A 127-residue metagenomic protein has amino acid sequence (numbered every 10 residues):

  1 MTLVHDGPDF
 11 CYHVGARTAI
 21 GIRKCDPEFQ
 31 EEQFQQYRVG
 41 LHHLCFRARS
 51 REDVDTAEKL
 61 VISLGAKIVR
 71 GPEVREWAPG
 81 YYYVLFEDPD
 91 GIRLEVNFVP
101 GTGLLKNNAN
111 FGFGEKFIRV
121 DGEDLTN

Functional and structural regions predicted by a protein language model:
M1-D26: Core segments of cupin and vicinal oxygen chelate
D6, G15, Y37-L41, P79: Short, solvent-exposed coil/turn segments
C11-Y12, Q33-Q36, E76: Short secondary-structure boundary/capping segments
G21-F29, E87-L94: Short, structured secondary-structure boundary patches
R23, C45-R47, G71-P72, N97: A cross-family glycoside hydrolase active-site/sugar-binding cleft signature
D26-E32, R70, L104: A short, acidic/glycine-rich surface segment
Q33-L60, Y82-E87: Vicinal oxygen chelate
I62-N127: Vicinal oxygen chelate
